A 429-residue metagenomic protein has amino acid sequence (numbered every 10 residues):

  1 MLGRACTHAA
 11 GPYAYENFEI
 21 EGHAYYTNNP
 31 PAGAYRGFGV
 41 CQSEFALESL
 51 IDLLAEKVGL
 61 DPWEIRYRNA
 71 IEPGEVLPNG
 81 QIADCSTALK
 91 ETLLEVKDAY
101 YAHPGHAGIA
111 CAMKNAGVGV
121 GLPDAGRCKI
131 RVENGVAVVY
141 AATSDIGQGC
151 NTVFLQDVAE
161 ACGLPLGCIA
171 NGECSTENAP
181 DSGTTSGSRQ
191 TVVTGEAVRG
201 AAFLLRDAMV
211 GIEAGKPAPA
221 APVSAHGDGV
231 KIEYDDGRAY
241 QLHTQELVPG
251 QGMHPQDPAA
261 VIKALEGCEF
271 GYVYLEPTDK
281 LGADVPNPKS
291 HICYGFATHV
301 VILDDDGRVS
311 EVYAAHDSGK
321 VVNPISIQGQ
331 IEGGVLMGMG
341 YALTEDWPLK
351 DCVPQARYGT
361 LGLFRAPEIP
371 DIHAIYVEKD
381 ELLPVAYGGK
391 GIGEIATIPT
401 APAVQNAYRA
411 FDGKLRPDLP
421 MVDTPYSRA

Functional and structural regions predicted by a protein language model:
L2-A116, D157-A429: C-terminal catalytic domains of large/alpha subunits in multi-subunit enzymes
G3, A110-V136, A141, Q148 (+1 more regions): Conserved beta-alpha junction segments in alpha/beta enzyme cores
A142-I146, D317-G319: A short interface-forming secondary-structure element
N151-T152: Conserved strand-to-helix beginnings and helix N-cap segments that scaffold or border functional pockets
